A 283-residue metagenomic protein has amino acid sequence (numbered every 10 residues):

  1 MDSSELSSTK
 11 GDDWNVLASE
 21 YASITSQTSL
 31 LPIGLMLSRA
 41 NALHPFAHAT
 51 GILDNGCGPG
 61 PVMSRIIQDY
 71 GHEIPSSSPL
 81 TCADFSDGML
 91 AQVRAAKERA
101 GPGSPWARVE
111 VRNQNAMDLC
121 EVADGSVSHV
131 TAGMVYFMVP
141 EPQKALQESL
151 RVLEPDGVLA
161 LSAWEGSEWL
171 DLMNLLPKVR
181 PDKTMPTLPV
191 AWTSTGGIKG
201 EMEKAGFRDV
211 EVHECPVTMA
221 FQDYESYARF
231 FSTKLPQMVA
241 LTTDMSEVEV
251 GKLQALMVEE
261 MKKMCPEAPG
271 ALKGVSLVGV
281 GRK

Functional and structural regions predicted by a protein language model:
M1-E20, L31: N-terminal, positively charged/glycine-rich alpha-helical extensions of SAM-dependent methyltransferases
S3, Q27-L30, P59-P61, A191-K283: Conserved Class I S-adenosyl-L-methionine
Q27-T50, R65-D69: Conserved alpha-helix/loop element of class I SAM-dependent methyltransferases that forms part of the SAM/SAH-binding
F46-C120: Class I SAM-dependent methyltransferase SAM/SAH-binding core
M117-V130: A short acidic, Gly/Pro-enriched loop at the edge of an enzyme's catalytic core that lines a small-molecule cofactor
S128-Q143: A short SAM/SAH-binding and catalytic strip from SAM-dependent methyltransferases
Q143-V158: A short glycine-rich, Lys/Arg-flanked "PGG" loop and its adjoining helix->strand segment in the class I
V158-D182: Conserved class I S-adenosyl-L-methionine
